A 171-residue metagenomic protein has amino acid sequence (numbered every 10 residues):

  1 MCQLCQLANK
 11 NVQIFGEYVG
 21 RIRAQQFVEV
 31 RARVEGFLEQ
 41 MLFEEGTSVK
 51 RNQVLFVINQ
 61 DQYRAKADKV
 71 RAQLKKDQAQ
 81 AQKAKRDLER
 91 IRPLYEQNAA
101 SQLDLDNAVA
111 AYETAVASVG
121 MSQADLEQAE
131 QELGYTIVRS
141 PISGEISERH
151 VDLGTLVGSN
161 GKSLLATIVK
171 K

Functional and structural regions predicted by a protein language model:
C2-Q6, E148, L164-K171: Short, well-ordered beta-strand segments in soluble/periplasmic domains
L7, N11-E17, E29-N160: Amphipathic alpha-helical coiled-coil/rod segments that serve as protein-protein coupling scaffolds
G20: Active-site-adjacent helical/loop segments in soluble small-molecule enzymes
Q25-F27: Short coil/turn motifs at secondary-structure junctions
